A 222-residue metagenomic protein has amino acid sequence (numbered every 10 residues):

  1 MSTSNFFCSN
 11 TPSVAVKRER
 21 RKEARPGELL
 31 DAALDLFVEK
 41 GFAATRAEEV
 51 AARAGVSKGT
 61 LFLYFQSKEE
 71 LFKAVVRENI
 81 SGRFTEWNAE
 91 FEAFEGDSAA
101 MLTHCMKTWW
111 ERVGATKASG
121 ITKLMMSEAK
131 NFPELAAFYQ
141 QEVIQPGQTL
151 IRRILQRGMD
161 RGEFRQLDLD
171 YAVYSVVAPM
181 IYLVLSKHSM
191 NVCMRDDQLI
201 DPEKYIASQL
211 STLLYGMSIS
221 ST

Functional and structural regions predicted by a protein language model:
M1-K40, A44-V56, L63-E70, G96: Basic, helix-initiating cap at the start of DNA-binding domains
M1-V16, A100, H104-T108, Q145 (+4 more regions): C-terminal peripheral helix-coil segments that are non-catalytic and often amphipathic
K22, L30, V76, A136 (+2 more regions): Amphipathic, non-transmembrane alpha-helical scaffold segments
R25, K68, N79-R83, S98 (+5 more regions): Hydrophobic/aromatic residues within well-ordered alpha-helical segments
V75-K117, I121, Q156: Amphipathic alpha-helical linker/stalk segments
E111-R152, D196-L199: Short secondary-structure transition hinges
R165, L169-V173: Membrane-interface starts of transmembrane alpha-helices
